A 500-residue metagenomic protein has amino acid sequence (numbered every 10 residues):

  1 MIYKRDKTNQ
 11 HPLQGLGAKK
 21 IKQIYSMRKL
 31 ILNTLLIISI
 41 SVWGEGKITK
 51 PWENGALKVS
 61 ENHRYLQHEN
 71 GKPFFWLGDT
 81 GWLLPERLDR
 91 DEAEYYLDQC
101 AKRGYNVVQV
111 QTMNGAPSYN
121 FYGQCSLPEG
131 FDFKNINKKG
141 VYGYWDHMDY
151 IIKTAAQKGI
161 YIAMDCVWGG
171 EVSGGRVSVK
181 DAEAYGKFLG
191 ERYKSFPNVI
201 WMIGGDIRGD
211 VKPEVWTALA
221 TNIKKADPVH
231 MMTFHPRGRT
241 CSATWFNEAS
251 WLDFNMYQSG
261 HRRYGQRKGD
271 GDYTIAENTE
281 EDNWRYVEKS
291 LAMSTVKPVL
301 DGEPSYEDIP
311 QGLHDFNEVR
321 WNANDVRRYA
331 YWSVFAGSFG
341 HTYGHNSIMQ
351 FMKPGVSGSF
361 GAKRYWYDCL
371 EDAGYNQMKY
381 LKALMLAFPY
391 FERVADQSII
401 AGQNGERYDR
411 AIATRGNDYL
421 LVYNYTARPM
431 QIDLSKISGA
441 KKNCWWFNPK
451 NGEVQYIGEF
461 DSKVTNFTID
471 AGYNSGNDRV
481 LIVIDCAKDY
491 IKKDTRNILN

Functional and structural regions predicted by a protein language model:
I2-R5, A18, K22-K29, G44-H63 (+3 more regions): Secreted/periplasmic carbohydrate-active enzymes, especially glycoside hydrolases
Q14-L16: Glycine-biased, low-complexity coil/linker segments
R28-L36: Sec-dependent signal peptide recognition, specifically the positively charged N-region followed immediately by
L35-G44: Hydrophobic h-region of N-terminal signal peptides that target proteins for export in Gram-negative bacteria
I48-Q266, Y273, E277, E281-D282: Active-site mouth of glycoside hydrolases
K72, T295-V299, Y306-P310, N322-G458 (+1 more regions): Aromatic- and carboxylate-lined catalytic core of secreted/periplasmic carbohydrate-active enzymes
A249-Y264, K268-M352: Catalytic-core region of carbohydrate-active enzymes that cleave or remodel glycosidic bonds
T465-F467: Short strand-edge motifs at loop-to-beta-strand transitions and within beta-strands of extracellular beta-rich domains
